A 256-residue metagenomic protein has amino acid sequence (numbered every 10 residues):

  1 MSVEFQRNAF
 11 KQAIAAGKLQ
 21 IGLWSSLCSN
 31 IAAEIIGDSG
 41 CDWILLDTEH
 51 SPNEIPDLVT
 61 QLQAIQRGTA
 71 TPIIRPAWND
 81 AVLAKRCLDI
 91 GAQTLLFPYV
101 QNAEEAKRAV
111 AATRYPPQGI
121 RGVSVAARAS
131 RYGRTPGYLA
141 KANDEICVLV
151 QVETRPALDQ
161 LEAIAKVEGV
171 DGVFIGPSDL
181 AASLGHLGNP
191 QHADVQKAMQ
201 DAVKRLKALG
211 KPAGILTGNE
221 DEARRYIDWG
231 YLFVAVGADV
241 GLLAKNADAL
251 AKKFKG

Functional and structural regions predicted by a protein language model:
M1-G256: Expand to "…catalyze enediolate/carbanion chemistry for C-C bond making/breaking, isomerization, decarboxylation
